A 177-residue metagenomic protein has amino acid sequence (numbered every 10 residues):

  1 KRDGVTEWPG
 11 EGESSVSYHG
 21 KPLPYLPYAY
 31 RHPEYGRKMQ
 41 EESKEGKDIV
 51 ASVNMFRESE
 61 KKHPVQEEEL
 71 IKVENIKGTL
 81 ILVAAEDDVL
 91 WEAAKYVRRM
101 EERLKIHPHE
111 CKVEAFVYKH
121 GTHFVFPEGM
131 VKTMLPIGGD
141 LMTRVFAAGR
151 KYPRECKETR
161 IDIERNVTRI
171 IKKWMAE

Functional and structural regions predicted by a protein language model:
K1-E42: A catalytic-pocket lid/entrance helix-loop region that shapes and gates access to the active site across common
R2-E7, E68, K72, E92 (+2 more regions): Poly-acidic low-complexity segments
E7-E11, A93-K95, P127-E128: Short, solvent-exposed loop/turn and secondary-structure capping segments
S14-S17, R99-R103, M134-I137: Short, low-complexity, polar/charged sequence segments that are solvent-exposed and flexible
H19-P24, I106-H109, G139-T143: Glycine-rich loops and low-complexity Gly/Arg-rich segments that provide flexible linkers or classic glycine-based
Y30, Y35-F124, E164, K172: Serine-hydrolase catalytic core
V125, G129-E177: Catalytic active-site module of serine/aspartate enzymes centered on a nucleophile-bearing elbow/loop
